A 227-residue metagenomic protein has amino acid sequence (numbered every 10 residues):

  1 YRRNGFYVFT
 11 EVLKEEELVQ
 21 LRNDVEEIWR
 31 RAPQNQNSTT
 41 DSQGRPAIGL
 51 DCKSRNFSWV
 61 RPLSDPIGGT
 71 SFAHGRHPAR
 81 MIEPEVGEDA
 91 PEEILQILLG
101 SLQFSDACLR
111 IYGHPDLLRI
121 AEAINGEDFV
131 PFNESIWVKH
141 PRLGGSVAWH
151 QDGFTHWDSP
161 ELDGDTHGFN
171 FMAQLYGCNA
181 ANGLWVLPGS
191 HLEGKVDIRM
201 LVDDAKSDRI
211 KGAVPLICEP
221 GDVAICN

Functional and structural regions predicted by a protein language model:
R2-R3, T10-W149, T155-H156: Non-heme Fe(II)-dependent double-stranded beta-helix
G5-F6, G221: Catalytic palm active-site di-aspartate
V8-T10, V130-N133, G183-V186, I225-C226: A structural signal for short, well-ordered beta-strand segments and their strand-loop junctions that often border
Y112, L162, N170-M172: Mid-domain beta-loop-alpha active-site segment that forms a flexible, acidic cofactor/metal-binding surface
P115-R119, F169, E219: A structural signal for well-ordered alpha-helical segments within the folded catalytic domains of diverse enzymes
S135, H140, Q151-G153, A173-G177 (+1 more regions): Short, structured patches in soluble enzyme cores that scaffold and shape functional sites
W149-G168: Acidic, His- and aromatic-enriched active-site or binding-groove loops in soluble protein domains that engage sugars
D165-G168, Y176-N227: Double-stranded beta-helix
